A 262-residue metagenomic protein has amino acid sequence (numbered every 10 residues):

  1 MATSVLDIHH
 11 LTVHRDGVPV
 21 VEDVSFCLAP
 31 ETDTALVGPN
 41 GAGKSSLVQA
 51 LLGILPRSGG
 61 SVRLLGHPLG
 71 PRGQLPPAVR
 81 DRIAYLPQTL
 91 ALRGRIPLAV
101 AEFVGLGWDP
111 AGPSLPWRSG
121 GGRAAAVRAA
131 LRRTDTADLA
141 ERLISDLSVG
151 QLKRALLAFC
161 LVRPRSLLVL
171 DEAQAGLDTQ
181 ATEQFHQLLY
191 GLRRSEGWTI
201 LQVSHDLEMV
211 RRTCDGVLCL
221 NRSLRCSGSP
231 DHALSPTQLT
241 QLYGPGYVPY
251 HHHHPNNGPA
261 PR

Functional and structural regions predicted by a protein language model:
L52: Helix-to-loop junction immediately C-terminal to a conserved catalytic motif
G60-V79: Conserved ABC transporter NBD signature motif
G105, G120-L139: Conserved ABC ATPase "signature" region
L143-L147: Conserved ABC ATPase signature
L168-E172: Catalytic Walker B motif of ABC-type/P-loop ATPase nucleotide-binding domains
S204-H205: H-loop/switch region of ABC-family ATPase nucleotide-binding domains
R222-H232: Conserved switch/coupling elements of ABC/ABC-like ATPase nucleotide-binding domains
